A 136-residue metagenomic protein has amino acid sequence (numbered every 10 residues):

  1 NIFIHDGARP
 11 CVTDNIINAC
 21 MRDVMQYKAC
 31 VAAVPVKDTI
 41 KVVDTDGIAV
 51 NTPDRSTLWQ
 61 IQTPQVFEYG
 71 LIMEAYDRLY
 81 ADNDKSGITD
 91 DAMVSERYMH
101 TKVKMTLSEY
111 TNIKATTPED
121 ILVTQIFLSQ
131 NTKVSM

Functional and structural regions predicted by a protein language model:
N1-I2, T52-S56, M105: Short, flexible turn/loop "capping" segments at secondary-structure junctions
N1-V43, Q62: Conserved beta-loop-beta/alpha segment of the NTase-like Rossmann-fold superfamily that binds/positions NTPs
M21-R22, D46-T52, L122-T124: Short, hinge-like loop/turn segments at secondary-structure boundaries
M25, K41-T45, D77-Y80, S129: A generic structural signal for secondary-structure junctions that act as hinges or helix/strand caps at the edges
Q26, D46, H100-K102: A generic structural signal for alpha->beta connector loops
A33-V34, P53, E109: Residues at the C-termini of beta-strands that transition into short coil/loop
V42-F67: Short, flexible, basic/aromatic active-site loop/helix in glycosyltransferases
W59-M136: Conserved alpha/beta core of the MobA/IspD/sugar-nucleotide pyrophosphorylase nucleotidyltransferase superfamily
